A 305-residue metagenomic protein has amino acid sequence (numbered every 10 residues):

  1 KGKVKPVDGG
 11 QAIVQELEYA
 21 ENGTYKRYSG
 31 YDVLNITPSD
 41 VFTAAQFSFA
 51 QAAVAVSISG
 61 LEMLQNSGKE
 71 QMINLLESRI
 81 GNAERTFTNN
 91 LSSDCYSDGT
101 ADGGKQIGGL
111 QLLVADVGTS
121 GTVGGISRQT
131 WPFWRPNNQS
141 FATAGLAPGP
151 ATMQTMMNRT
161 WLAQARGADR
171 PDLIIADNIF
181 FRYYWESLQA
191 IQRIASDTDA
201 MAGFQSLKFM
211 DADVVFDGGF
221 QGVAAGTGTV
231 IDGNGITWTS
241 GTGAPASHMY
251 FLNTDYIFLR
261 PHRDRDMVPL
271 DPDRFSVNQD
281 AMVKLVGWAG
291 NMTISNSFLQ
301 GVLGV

Functional and structural regions predicted by a protein language model:
K1-V305: Flexible, glycine/threonine- and acidic-rich loop/arm segments that mediate assembly and lattice contacts in viral
